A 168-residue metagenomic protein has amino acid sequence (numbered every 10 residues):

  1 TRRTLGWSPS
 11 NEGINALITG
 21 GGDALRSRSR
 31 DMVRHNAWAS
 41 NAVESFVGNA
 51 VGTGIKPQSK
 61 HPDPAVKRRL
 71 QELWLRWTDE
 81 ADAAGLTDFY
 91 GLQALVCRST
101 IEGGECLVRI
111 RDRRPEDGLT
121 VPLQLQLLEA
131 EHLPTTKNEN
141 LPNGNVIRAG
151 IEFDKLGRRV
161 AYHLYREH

Functional and structural regions predicted by a protein language model:
T1-N41, S45, K56-K60: Intrinsically disordered, low-complexity terminal tails
D31-H168: Structured, mid-chain assembly/scaffold modules that mediate subunit interfaces within large macromolecular complexes
